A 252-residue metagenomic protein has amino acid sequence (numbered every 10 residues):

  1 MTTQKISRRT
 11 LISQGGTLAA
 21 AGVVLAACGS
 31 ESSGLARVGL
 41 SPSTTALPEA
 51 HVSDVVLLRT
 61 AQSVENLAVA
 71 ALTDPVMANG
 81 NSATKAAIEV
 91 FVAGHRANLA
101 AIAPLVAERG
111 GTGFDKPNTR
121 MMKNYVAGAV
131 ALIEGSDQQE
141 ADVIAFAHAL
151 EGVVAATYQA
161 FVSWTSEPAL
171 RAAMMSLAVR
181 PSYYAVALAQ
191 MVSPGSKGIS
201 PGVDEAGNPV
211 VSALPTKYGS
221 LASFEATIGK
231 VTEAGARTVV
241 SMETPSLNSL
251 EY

Functional and structural regions predicted by a protein language model:
M1-G29: N-terminal secretory signal peptides and thylakoid transit peptides that target proteins across membranes
T17, E31-Y252: All-alpha RGS (Regulator of G-protein Signaling) helical domain and cognate RGS-like helical scaffolds
